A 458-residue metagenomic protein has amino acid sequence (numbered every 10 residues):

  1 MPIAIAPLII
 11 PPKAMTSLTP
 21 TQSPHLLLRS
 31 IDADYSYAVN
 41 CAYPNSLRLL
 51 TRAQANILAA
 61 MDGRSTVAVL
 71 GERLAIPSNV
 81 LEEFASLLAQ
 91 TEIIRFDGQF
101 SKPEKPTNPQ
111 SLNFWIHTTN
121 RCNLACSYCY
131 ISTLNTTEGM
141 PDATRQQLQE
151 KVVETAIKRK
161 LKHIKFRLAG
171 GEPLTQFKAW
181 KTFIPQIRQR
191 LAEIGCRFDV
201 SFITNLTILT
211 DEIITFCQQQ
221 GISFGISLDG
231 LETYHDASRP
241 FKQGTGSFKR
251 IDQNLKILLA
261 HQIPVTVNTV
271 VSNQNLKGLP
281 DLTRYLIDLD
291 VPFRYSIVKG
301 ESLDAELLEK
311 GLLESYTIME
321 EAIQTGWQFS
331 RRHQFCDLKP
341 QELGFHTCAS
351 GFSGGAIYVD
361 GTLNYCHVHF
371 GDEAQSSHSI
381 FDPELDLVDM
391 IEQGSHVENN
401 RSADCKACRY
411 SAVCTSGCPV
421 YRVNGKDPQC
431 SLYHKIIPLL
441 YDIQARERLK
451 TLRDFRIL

Functional and structural regions predicted by a protein language model:
M1-A60: Acidic, low-complexity/disordered tracts enriched in E/D and polar residues
A4, S46-H117, Q147: Long, charge-rich, low-complexity alpha-helical segments
A14, S23, F370-L458: Flexible mid-to-C-terminal extensions adjoining Fe-S/redox cofactors in radical SAM and related proteins
L26, A237-G354, D360, G371-S376: Radical SAM enzyme [4Fe-4S]-AdoMet core and its adjacent flexible, acidic and glycine-rich loops/tails across
Y43-P44, T133-T136, A237-T245, N424: Short glycine-enriched, charge-decorated loop/helix-capping segments at active-site entrances that position
N108-P109, N113-T144: Canonical Radical SAM [4Fe-4S] cluster-binding loop centered on the CxxxCxxC motif and its immediate flanking residues
F114-W115, R145-A169, Q176-V298: Radical SAM/AdoMet-radical enzyme domain recognition
